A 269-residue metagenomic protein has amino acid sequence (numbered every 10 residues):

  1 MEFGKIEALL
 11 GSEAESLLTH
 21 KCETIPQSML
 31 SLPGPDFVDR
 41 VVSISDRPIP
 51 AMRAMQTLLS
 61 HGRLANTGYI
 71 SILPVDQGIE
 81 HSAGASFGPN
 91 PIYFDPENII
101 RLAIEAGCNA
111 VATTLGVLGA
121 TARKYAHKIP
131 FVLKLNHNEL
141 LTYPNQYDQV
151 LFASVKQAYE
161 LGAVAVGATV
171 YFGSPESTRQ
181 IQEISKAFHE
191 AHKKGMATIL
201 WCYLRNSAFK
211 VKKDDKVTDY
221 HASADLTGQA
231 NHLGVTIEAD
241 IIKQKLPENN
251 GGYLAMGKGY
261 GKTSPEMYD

Functional and structural regions predicted by a protein language model:
M1-H81, S86, G119-K128: N-terminal amphipathic alpha-helix/helix-capping segment at the start of soluble metabolic enzymes
Q27-L32, A65, I70, G78-D269: Alpha/beta enzyme core
